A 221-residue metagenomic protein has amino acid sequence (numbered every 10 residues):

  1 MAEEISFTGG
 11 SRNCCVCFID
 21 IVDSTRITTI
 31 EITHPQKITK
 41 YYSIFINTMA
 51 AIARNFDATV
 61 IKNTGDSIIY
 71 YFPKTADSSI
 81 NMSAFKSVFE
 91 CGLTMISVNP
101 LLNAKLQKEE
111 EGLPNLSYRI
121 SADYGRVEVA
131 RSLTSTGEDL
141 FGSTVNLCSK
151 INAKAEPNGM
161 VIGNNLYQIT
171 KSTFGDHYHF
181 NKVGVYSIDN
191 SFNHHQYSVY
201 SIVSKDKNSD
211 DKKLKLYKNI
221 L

Functional and structural regions predicted by a protein language model:
M1-E3, P157-L221: Intrinsically disordered, glycine/charged-rich C-terminal tails and inter-domain linkers that flank nucleotidyl cyclase
E3-S87: Catalytic NTP-binding/metal-coordinating core of nucleotidyl cyclase/transferase enzymes
G9, M49-A53, S97-V98, L102 (+1 more regions): Structured catalytic cores of enzymes that bind and process phosphorylated ligands/cofactors
I44-A51, C91-T94, L147-A153: Substrate-engagement module of ASCE P-loop NTPases
N55-A84, L101-S143: Catalytic core of nucleotidyl cyclases, primarily class III adenylyl/guanylyl cyclases
D123-Y124, S143-Q168: Catalytic/regulatory signature loops of cyclic-dinucleotide turnover enzymes and related class III nucleotidyl cyclases
